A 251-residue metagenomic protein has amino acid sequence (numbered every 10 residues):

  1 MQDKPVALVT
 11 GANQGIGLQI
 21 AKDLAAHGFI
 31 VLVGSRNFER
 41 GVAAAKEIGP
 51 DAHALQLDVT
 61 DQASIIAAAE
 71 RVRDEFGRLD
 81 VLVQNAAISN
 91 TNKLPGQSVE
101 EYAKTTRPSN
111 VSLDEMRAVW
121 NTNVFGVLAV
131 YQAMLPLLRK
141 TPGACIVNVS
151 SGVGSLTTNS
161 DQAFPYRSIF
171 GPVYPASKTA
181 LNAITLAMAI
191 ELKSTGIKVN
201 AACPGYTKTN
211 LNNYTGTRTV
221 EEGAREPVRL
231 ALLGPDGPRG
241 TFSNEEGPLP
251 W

Functional and structural regions predicted by a protein language model:
M1-L32: Canonical Rossmann dinucleotide-binding motif of NAD(H)/NADP(H)-dependent dehydrogenases/reductases, specifically
V9-T10, Q84-A87, C145-S151, K198-C203: Structural signature of the Rossmann-like NAD(P)-dependent dehydrogenase/reductase core
G11-N13, G34-V42, V59: N-terminal Rossmann-fold cofactor-binding loop
F38, Q56-E70: The beta1-alpha1 cofactor-binding region of Rossmann-like NAD(H)/NADP(H)-dependent oxidoreductases
V83, V130-M134, L138, I184-T185 (+1 more regions): Hydrophobic positions on the long internal alpha-helix of Rossmann-like NAD(P)-dependent oxidoreductase domains
I88-W120, R139-S194: Catalytic loop of short-chain dehydrogenase/reductase
T179, S194, A201-A202, T209 (+1 more regions): C-terminal helical subdomain
